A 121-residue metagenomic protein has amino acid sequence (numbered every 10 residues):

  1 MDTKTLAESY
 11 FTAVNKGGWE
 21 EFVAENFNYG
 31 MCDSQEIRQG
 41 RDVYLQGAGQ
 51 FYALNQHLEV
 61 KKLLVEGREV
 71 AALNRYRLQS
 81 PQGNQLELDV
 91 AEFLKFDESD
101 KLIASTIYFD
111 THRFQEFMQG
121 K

Functional and structural regions predicted by a protein language model:
M1-K16: Short, aromatic-enriched amphipathic alpha-helices that serve as compact interaction elements
K16-R68: A solvent-exposed, acidic/Ser-Thr-rich amphipathic alpha-helical stretch
A53, L78-E87: Short, cysteine-centered beta-strand-loop-beta hairpins and adjacent loop/turn segments enriched in charged/polar
Q56-E59, L86-E92: Short, surface-exposed coil-to-beta transition loops
G67-Y76, L88: A short hydrophobic beta-strand element
G83-Q85, R113-Q119: A short, polar/proline- and glycine-enriched secondary-structure boundary/capping micro-motif
F93-E116: Short beta-strand edge/turn micro-motifs at domain boundaries
